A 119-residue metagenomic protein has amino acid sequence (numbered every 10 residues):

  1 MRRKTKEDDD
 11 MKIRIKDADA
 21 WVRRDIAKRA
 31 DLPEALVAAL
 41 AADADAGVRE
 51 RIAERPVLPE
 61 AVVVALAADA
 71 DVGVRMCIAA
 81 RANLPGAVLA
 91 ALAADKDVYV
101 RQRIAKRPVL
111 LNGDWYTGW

Functional and structural regions predicted by a protein language model:
M1-W119: Alpha-helical scaffold segments
